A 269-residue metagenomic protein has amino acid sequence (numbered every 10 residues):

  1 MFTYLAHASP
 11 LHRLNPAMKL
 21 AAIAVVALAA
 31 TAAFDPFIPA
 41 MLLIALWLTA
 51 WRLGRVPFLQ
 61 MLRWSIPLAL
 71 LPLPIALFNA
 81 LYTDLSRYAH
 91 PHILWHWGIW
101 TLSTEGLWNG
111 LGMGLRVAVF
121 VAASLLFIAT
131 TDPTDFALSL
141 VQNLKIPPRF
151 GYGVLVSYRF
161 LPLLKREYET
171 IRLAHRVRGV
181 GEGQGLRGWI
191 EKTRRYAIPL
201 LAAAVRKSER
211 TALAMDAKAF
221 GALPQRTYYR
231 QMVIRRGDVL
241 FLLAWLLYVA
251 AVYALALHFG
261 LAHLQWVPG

Functional and structural regions predicted by a protein language model:
M1-P36, I44-L53, R166-G269: Transmembrane alpha-helix interface motif
A8, H12, V56-Q60, W97 (+4 more regions): Membrane-helix interfacial "entry" motifs
D35-L43, Q60-R63: Short, aromatic-rich membrane-interface segments at the entry and exit of alpha-helical transmembrane domains
P36-F37, P57-F58, K145-P148: Membrane-helix interface segments
L42-T49, D135-L140: Hydrophobic transmembrane alpha-helix segments characteristic of membrane transport and insertion machinery
F58, A80-R87, V249, Y253-G260: Transmembrane helix-loop junctions and nearby membrane-interface residues
W64-G179, G183-L186: Juxtamembrane/interface alpha-helical elements of multi-pass membrane proteins
